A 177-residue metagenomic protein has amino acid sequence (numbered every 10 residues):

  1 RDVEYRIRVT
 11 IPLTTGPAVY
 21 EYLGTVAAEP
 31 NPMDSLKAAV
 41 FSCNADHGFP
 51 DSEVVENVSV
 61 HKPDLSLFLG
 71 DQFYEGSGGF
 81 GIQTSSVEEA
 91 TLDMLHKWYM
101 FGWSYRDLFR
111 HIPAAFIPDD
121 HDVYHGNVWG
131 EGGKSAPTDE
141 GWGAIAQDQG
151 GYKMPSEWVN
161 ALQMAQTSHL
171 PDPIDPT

Functional and structural regions predicted by a protein language model:
R1-T177: Metal-dependent phosphoester/phosphodiester hydrolase catalytic core
